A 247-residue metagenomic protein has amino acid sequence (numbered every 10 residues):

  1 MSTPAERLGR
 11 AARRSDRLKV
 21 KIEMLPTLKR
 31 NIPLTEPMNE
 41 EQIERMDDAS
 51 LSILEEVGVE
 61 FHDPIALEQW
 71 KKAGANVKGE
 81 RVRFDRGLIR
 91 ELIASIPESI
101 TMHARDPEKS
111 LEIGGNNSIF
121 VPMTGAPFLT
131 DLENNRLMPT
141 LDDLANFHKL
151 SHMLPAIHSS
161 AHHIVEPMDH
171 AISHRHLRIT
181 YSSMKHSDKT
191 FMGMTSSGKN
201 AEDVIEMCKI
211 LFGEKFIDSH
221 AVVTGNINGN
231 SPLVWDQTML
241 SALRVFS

Functional and structural regions predicted by a protein language model:
M1-D143: Acidic/polar, glycine-rich intrinsically disordered N-terminal extensions of enzymes
M138-S247: Helix-rich catalytic cores of soluble enzyme domains
